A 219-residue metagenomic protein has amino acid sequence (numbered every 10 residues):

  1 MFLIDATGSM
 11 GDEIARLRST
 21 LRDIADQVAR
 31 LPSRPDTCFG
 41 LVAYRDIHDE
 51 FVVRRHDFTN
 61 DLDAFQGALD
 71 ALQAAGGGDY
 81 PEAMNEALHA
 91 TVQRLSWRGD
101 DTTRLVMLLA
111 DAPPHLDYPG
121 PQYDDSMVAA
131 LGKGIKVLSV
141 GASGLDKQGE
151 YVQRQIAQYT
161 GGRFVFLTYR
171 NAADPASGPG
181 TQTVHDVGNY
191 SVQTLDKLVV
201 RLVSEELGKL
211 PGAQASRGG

Functional and structural regions predicted by a protein language model:
M1-G219: Divalent cation-coordinating acidic motifs and surrounding scaffolds that mediate Ca2+/Mg2+/Mn2+/Zn2+-dependent binding
